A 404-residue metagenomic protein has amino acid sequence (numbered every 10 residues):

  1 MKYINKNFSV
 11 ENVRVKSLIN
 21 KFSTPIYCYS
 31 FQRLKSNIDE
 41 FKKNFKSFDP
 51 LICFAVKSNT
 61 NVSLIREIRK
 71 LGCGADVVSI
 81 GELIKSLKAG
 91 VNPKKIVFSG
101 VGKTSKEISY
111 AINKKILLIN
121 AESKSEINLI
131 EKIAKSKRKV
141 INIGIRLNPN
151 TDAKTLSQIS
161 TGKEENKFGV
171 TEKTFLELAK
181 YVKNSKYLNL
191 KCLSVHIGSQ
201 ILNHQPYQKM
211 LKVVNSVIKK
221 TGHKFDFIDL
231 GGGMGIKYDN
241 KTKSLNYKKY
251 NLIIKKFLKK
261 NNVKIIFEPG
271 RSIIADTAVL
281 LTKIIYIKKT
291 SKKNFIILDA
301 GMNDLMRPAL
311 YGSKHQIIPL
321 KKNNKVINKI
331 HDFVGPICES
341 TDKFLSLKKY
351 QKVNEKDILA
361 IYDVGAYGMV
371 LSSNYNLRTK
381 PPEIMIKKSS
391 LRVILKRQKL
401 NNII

Functional and structural regions predicted by a protein language model:
M1-I141, K180-N189, K219-K224, K349 (+1 more regions): A charged N-terminal "starter" segment
R14, S30-R33, N37, F41 (+17 more regions): General structural feature for long, well-ordered alpha-helical segments within catalytic domains of soluble enzymes
I19, I253, N262-I404: Charged (often Lys/Glu-rich) extended helix/loop segments that serve as interaction or gating elements
L34, K57, S79, A111 (+7 more regions): Conserved, mostly hydrophobic/aromatic
V56-T60, G81-E82, G102-T104, S123-S125 (+5 more regions): Active-site-proximal loop/turn and secondary-structure-junction residues that shape catalytic pockets, frequently
I65, K88, I108-I112, I130-I133 (+6 more regions): Short acidic, glycine/serine/threonine-rich loops at helix termini
G74, V97, L118-N120, G144-R146 (+8 more regions): Structured core elements
P149-I287: Active-site loop/helix belt of alpha/beta enzymes
